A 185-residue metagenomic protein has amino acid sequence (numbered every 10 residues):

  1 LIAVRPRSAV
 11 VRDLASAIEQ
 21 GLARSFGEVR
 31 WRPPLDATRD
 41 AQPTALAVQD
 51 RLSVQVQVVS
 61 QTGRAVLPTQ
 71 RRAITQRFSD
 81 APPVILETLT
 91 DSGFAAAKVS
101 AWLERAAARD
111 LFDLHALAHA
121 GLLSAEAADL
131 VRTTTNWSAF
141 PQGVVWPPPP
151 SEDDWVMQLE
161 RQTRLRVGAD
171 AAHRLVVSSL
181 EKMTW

Functional and structural regions predicted by a protein language model:
A3-W185: Structured mid-to-C-terminal alpha-helical surface segments
